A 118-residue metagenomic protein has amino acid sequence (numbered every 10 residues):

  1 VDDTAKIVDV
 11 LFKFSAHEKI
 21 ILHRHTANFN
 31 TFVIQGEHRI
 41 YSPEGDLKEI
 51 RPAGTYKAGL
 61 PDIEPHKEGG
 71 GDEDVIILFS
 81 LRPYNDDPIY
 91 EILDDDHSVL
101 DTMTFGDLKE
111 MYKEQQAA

Functional and structural regions predicted by a protein language model:
V1-H17: A short glycine-rich, His/Asp/Glu-containing loop-to-beta-strand
D9-L11, N30, K48, Y56-A58 (+1 more regions): Conserved hydrophobic/aromatic beta-strand scaffold that supports enzyme active sites
V10-F12, I20-H25, S42, K48-E49 (+1 more regions): Short histidine-centered beta-strand/loop micro-motifs that create catalytic or ligand/metal-coordination sites
F14-H17, Q35, L60-P65: Short acidic (Asp/Glu) patches
A16, H25-E44: Glycine- and acidic-residue-biased ligand/ion/polar-headgroup-sensing regions
H38-R39, E64-H66, P83-D86: Short Gly/Pro-enriched loop/turn and capping motifs at secondary-structure junctions
P43-E64: Short acidic-glycine-tyrosine-enriched beta hairpin
G69-A118: Double-stranded beta-helix
